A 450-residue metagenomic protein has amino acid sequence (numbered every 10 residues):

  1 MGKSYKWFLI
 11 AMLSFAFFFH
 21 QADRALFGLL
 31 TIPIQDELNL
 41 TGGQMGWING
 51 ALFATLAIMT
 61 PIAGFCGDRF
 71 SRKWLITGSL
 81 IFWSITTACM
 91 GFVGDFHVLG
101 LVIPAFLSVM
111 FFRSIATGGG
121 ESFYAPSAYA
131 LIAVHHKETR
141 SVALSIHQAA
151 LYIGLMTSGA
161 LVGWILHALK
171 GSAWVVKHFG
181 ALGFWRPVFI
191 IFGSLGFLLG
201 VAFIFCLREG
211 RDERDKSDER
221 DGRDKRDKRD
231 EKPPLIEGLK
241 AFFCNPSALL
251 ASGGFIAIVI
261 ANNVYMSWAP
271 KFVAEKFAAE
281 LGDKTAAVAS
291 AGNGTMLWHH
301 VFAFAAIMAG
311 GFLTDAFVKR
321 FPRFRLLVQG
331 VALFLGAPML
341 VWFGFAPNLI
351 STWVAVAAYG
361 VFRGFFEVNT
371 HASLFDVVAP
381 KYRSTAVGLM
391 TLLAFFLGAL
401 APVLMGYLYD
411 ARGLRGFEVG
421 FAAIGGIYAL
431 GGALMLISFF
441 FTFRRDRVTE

Functional and structural regions predicted by a protein language model:
M1-K3, G210-S252: Juxtamembrane intracellular "pre-TM" segments in multi-pass secondary transporters
F27-G28, N245-M308, E367, H371 (+1 more regions): Extracytoplasmic gate region of multi-pass secondary transporters
G50-F65, L297-G310: Central cavity-lining transmembrane alpha-helices of secondary-active solute carriers, predominantly the Major
I81-V102, F334-P347: C-terminal ends and interior cores of transmembrane alpha-helices in multi-pass membrane transporters/permeases
T86, G100-F123, I350-F365: Hydrophobic core of transmembrane alpha-helices in multi-pass small-molecule transporters, especially MFS/SLC-type
F111-L151: Cytoplasmic helix-loop-helix junction between adjacent transmembrane helices in 12-TM secondary transporters
V142-H167, F302-A303, T391-P402: Glycine-rich segments within core transmembrane alpha-helices of 12-TM secondary carriers
H147, L151-F205: Helix-loop-helix hairpin linking two adjacent transmembrane segments in secondary transporters
